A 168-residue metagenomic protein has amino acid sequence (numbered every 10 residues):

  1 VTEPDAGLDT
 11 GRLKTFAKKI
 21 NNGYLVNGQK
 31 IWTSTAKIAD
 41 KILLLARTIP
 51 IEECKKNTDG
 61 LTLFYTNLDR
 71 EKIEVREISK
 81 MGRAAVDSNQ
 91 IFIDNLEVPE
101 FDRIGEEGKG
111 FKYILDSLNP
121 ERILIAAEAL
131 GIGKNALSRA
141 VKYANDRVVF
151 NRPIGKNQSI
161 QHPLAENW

Functional and structural regions predicted by a protein language model:
V1, L25-N27, T66, G105: General beta-strand structural signal in soluble alpha/beta enzymes
P4-A6, I31-K37, R83, P120-L124: Glycine-rich phosphate/pyrophosphate-binding beta-alpha loops
G7-G11: Histidine/acidic-residue-rich, glycine-tolerant segments that coordinate divalent metal ions
T15-K18: A structural signal for short hydrophobic beta-strand segments in well-ordered beta-sheet cores
N21-L25, K41, S88: A generic structural signal for beta-strand entry/edge sites
N27-R76: A short core secondary-structure module
I73-W168: Glycine-rich beta->alpha junctions and the first turn(s) of the following alpha-helix
